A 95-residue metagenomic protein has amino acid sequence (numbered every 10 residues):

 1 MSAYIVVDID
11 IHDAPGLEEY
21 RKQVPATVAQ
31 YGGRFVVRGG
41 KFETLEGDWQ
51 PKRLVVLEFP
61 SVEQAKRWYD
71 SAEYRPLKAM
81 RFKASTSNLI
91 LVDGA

Functional and structural regions predicted by a protein language model:
M1-L54, P60-D70, D93-A95: Short S/T/G/P-rich N-terminal loop/turn motif that feeds into the first structured element of a domain
R53-V55, S87-N88: Generic beta-strand structural signal
V62-I90: C-terminal structural segments of small proteins and small subunits
